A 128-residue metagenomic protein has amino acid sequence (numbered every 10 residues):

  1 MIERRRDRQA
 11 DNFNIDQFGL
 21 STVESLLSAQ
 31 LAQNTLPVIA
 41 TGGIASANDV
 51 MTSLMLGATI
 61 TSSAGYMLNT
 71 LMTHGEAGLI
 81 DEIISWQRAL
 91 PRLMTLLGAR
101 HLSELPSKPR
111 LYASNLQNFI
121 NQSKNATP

Functional and structural regions predicted by a protein language model:
M1-F18: Active-site loop ensemble at the mouth of alpha/beta enzyme cores that anchors a bound cofactor
F13-T35, A45-P128: Alpha/beta catalytic cores of nucleotide-metabolism and tRNA/nucleoside-modifying enzymes
